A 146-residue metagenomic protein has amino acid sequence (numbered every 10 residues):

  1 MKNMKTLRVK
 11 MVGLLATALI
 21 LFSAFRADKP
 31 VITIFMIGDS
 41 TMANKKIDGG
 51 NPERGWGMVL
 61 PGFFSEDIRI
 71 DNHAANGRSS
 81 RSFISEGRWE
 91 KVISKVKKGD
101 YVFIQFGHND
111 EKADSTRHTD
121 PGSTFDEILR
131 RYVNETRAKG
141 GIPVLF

Functional and structural regions predicted by a protein language model:
M1, T6, G13-L15: N-terminal targeting and processing segments of secreted/endomembrane and organelle-targeted proteins
N3-K5, K29, G87-F146: Alpha-helical cap/lid subdomain in secreted, periplasmic, or secretory-pathway luminal O-acyl-processing enzymes
K10-A16, L21-V31: Bacterial Sec-dependent signal peptides at the C-terminal "C-region" and cleavage site
R26-A74, E90-K95, V102: Serine-esterase "nucleophile elbow" of acetyl-processing enzymes
S40-N44, A75-R81, H108-A113, I142: Solvent-exposed loop/turn segments at secondary-structure junctions within structured extracellular/periplasmic domains
K45-G49, F83-I84, D114-R117: Short, solvent-exposed loop/turn and secondary-structure capping segments
G49, E53, S85, F125: Charged, low-complexity surface patches
S65-N72, S79-E86, V144-L145: Extended interaction regions within the primary functional domain
